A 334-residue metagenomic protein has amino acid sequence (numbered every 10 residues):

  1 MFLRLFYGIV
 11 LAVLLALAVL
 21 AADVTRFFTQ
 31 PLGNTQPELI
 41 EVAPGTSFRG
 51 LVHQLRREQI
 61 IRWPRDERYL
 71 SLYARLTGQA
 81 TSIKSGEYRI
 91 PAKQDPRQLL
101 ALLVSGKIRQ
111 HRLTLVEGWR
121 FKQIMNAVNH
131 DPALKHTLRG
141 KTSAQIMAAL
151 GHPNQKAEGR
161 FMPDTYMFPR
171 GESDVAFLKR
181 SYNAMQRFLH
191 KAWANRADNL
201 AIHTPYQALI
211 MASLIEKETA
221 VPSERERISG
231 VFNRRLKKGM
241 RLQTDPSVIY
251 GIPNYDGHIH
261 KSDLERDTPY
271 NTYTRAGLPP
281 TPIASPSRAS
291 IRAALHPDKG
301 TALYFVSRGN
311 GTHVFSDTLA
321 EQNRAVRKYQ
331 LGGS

Functional and structural regions predicted by a protein language model:
M1-Q243, Y250-P253, A284-A289, A293-T301 (+1 more regions): Conserved catalytic or metal-liganding residues and their short signature motifs at active sites of enzymes
Q243-A284: Conserved SxxK-family serine transpeptidase/carboxypeptidase catalytic domain of penicillin-binding proteins
